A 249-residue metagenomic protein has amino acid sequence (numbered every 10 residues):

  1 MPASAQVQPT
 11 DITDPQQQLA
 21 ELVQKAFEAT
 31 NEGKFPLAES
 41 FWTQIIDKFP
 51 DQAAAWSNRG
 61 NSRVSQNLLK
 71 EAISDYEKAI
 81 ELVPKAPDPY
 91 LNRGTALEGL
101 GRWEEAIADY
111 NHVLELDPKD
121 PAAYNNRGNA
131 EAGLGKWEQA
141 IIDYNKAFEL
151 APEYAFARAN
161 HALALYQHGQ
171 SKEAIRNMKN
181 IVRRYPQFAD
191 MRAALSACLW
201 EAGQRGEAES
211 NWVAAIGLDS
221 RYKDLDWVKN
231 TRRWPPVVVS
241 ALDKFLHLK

Functional and structural regions predicted by a protein language model:
M1-T43, D47-F49: N-terminal leader/linker segments that initiate helical-solenoid repeat arrays
V7-D14, N211-K249: Terminal, low-structured helical/coil segments at or just beyond the last alpha-helical repeat
A20-N31, T43, A54-S65, Y76-E77 (+6 more regions): Conserved alpha-helical positions within TPR/SEL1-like repeat arrays
S40, Q44-D47, K78-E81, H112-E115 (+3 more regions): Conserved structural position within tetratricopeptide repeats
P50, P84, P118, P152 (+2 more regions): Short coil turns that delineate tetratricopeptide repeat
R183, A189, A193-K223: TPR/TPR-like (Sel1-like) alpha-helical repeat modules
